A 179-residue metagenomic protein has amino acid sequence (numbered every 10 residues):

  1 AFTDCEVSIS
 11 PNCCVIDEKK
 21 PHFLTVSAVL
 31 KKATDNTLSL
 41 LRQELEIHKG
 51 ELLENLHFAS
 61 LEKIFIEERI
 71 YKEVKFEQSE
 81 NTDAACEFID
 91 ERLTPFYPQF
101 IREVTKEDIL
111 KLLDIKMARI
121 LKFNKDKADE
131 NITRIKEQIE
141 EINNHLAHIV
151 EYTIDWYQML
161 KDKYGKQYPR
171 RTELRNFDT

Functional and structural regions predicted by a protein language model:
A1-T179: C-terminal interaction appendages of subunits in large macromolecular complexes
